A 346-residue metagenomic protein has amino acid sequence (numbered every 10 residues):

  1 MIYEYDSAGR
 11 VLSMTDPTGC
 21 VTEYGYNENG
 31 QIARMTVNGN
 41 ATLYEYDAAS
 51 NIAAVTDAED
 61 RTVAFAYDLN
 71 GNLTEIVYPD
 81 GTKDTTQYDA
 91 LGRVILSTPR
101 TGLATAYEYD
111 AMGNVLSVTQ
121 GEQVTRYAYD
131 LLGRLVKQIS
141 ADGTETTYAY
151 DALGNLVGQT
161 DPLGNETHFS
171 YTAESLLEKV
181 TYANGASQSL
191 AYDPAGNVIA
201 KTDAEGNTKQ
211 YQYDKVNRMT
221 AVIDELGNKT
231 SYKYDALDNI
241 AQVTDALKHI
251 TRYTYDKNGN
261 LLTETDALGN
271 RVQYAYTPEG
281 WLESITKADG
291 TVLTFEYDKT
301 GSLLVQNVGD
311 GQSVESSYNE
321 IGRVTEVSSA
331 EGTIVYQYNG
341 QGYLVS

Functional and structural regions predicted by a protein language model:
M1-D16, C20-D57, R61-Y78, T82-P99 (+11 more regions): Beta-strand elements of repeat-based all-beta scaffolds
